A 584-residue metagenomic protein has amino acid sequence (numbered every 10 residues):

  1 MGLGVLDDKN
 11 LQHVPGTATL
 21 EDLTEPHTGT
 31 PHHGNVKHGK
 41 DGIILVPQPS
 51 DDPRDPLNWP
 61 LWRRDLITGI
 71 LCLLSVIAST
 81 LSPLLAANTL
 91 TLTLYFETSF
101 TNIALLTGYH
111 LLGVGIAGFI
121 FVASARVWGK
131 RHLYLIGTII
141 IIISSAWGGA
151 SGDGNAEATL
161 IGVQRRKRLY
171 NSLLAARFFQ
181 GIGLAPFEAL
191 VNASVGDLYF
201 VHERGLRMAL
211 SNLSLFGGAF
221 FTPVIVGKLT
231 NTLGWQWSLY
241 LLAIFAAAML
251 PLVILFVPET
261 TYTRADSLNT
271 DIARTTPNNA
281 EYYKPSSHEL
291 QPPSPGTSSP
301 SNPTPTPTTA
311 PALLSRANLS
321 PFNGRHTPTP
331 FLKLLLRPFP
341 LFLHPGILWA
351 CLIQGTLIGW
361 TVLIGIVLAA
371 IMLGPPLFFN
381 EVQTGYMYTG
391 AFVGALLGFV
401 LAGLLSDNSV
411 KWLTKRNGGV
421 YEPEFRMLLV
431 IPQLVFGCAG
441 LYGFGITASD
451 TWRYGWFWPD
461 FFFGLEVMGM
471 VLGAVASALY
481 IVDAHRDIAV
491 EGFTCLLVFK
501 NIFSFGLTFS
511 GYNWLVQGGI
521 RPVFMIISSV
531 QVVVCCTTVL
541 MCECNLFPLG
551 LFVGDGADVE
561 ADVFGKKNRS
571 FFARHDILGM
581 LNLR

Functional and structural regions predicted by a protein language model:
M1-A78, S82, A86, F100 (+6 more regions): Intracellular terminal tails of multi-pass secondary transporters
C72, A104, L135, L174 (+7 more regions): Conserved glycine-rich helix-kink/hinge and helix-boundary motifs of the Major Facilitator Superfamily
S79, P83, T91, G108-L111 (+10 more regions): C-terminal transmembrane bundle
N88-G115, S172: Extracellular/periplasmic helix-loop-helix junction of adjacent transmembrane segments in MFS-like secondary
I116-N155, R168-N171: Conserved MFS/SLC helix-loop-helix module at the cytosolic interface between two early adjacent transmembrane helices
Y134, D153-L160, R168-R177, S238-L241 (+2 more regions): Short hydrophobic/alpha-helical segments at membrane-entry points of transmembrane helices in Major Facilitator
A176-L215: Cytoplasmic helix-loop-helix junction between adjacent transmembrane helices in 12-TM secondary transporters
S214-L268: Helix-loop-helix hairpin linking two adjacent transmembrane segments in secondary transporters
